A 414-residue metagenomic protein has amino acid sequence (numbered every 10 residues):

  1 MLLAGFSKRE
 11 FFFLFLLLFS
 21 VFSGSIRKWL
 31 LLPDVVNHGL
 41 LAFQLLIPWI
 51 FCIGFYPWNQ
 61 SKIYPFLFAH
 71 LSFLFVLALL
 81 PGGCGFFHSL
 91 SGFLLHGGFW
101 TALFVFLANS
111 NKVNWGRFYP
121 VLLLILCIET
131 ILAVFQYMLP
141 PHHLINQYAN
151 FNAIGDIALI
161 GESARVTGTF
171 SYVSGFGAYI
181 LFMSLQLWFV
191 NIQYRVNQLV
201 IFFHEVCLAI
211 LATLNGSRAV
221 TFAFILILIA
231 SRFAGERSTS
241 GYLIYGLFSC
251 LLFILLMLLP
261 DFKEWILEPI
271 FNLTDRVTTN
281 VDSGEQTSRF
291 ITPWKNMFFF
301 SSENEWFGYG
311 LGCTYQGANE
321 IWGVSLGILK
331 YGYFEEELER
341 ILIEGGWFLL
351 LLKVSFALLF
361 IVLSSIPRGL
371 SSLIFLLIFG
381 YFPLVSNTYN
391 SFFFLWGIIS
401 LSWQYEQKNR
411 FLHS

Functional and structural regions predicted by a protein language model:
M1-Y56, V76-P81, F394: N-terminal signal-anchor transmembrane segment
F12-F19, F203, G332, I361-T388 (+1 more regions): Loop-to-helix entry and N-terminal half of a specific, functionally important transmembrane alpha helix in multi-pass
L30-L32, F271, D275-G345: Long extracytoplasmic/lumenal interhelical loops at the membrane interface of multi-pass membrane proteins
G39-L46, F66-L74, C84-A108, V121 (+1 more regions): Aromatic-anchored transmembrane helix interface
Y119-Q147, A158-E162, G168-G216, V220-A234: Alpha-helical transmembrane segments of multi-pass inner-membrane proteins
I131, Y137-P140, N215, R232-N280: A membrane-periplasm/extracellular boundary helix in multi-pass inner-membrane enzymes that assemble envelope glycans
L185, I225-I229, S372-S414: Transmembrane alpha-helices of multi-pass inner-membrane enzymes
Q198, I229-R232, Y242, I341-I378 (+1 more regions): Hydrophobic transmembrane alpha-helices and their immediate junctions
